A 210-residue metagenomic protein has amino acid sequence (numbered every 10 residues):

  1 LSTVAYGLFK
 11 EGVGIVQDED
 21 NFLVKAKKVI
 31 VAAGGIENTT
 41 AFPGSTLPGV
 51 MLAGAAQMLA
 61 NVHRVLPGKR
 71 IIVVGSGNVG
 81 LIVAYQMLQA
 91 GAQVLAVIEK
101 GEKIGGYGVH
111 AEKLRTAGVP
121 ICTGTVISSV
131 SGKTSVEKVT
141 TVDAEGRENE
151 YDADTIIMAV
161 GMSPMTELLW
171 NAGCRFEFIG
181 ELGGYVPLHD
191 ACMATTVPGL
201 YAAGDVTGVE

Functional and structural regions predicted by a protein language model:
L1-E210: Residues forming the flavin
